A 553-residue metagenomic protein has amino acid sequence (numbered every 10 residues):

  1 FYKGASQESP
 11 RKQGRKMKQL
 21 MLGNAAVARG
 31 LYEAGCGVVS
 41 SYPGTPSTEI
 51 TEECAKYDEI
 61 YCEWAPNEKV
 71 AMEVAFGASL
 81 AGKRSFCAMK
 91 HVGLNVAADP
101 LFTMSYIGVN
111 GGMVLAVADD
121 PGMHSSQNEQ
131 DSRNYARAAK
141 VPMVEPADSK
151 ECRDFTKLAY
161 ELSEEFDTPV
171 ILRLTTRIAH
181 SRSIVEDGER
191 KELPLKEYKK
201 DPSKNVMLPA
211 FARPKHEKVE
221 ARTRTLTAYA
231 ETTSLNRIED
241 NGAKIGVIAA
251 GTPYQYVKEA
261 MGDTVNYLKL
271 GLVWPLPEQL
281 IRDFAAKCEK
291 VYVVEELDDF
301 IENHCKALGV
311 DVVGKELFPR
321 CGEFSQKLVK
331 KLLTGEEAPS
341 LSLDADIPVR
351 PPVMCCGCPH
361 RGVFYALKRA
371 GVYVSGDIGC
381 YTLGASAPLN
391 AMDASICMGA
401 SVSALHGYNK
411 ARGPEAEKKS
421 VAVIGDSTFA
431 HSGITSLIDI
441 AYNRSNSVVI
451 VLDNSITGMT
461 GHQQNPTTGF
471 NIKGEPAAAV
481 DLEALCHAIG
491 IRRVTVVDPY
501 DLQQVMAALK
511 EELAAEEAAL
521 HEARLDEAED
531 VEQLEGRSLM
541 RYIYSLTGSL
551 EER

Functional and structural regions predicted by a protein language model:
A5, R11-N24, A34, P146-M354 (+3 more regions): Flexible, low-complexity linker and terminal segments
K12-S149, R177, D240-N241, T264 (+2 more regions): Thiamine diphosphate
S41-Y42, A65, A88, A116 (+13 more regions): Generic beta-strand/beta-sheet core signal
I50-E53, F76, A97-L101, M123-Q130 (+15 more regions): Short acidic, glycine/serine/threonine-rich loops at helix termini
E53-E59, K258-L268, A484-G490: Short helix-loop-beta junction
E59-P66, I107-A118, K200-D201, Y442-S455 (+2 more regions): A glycine-rich helix N-cap at a beta->alpha junction
S125, A385-A519, E527-E552: Thiamine diphosphate
